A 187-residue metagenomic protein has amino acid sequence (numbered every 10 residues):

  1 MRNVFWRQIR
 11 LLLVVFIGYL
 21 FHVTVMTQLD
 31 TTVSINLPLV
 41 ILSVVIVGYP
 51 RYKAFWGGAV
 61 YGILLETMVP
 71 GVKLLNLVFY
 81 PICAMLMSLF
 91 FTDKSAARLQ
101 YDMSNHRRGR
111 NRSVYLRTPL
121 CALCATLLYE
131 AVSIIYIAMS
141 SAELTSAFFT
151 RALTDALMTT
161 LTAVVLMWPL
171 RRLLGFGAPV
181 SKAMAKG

Functional and structural regions predicted by a protein language model:
M1-G187: Terminal, non-globular segments
